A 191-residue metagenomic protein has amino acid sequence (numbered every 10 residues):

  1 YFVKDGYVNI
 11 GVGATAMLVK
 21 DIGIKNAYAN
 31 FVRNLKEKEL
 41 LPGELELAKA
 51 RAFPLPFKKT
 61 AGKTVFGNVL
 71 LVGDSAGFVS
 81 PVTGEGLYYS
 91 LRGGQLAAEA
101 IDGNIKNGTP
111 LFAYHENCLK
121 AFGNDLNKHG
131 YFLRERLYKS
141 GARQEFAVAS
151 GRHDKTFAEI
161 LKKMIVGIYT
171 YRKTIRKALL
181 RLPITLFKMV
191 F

Functional and structural regions predicted by a protein language model:
Y1-K25: Conserved FAD-binding catalytic core of PHBH/FMO-like flavoproteins
D5, G11, K58-T60, P81-E85 (+6 more regions): Surface-exposed loop/turn and secondary-structure junction residues enriched for glycine/proline
G6, A52, L119: Residues that form or immediately flank small-molecule/cofactor binding pockets and catalytic motifs
A16-A100, K106: FAD/FMN-dependent oxidoreductases across multiple families
E99-F191: C-terminal helical "tail/cap" subdomain of flavin- and related membrane-associated enzymes
